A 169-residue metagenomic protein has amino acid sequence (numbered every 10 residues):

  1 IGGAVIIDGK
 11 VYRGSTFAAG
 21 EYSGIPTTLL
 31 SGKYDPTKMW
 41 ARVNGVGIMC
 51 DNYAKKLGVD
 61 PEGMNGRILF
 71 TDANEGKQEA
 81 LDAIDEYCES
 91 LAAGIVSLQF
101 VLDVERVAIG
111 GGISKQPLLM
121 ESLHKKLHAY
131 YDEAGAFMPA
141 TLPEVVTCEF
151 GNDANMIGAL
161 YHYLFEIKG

Functional and structural regions predicted by a protein language model:
I1, A18, N152: A generic "binding-loop/recognition-motif" signal
G2-I6, I25: Short beta-strand scaffold segments in enzyme catalytic cores
A4, R13-G14: Amphipathic coiled-coil signal-relay and dimerization helices
V11, T27-G169: ATP-binding/phosphotransfer module of carbohydrate and carboxylate kinases, centering on a glycine-rich
G14-E21: A short acidic/small-residue loop/turn micro-motif
